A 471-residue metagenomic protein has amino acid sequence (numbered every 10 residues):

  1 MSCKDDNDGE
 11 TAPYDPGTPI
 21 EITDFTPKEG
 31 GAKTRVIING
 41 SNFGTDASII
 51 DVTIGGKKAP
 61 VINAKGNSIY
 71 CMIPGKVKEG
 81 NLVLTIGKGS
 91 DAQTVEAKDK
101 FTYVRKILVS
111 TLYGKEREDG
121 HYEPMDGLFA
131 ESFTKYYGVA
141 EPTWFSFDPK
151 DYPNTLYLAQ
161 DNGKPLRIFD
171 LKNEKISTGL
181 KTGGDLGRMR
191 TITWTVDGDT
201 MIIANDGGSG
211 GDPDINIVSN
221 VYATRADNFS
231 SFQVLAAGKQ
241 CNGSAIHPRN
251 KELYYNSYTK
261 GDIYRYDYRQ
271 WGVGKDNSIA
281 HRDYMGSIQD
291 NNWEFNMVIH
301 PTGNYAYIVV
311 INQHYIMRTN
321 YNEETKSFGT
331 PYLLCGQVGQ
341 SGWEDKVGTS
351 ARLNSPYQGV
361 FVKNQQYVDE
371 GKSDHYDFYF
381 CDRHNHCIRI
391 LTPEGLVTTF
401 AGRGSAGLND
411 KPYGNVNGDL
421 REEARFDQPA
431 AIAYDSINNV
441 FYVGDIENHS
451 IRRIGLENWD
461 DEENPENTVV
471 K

Functional and structural regions predicted by a protein language model:
K4-R117, T155-Y157, R167: Ser/Thr/Pro-rich low-complexity tracts
I38, R105-T143, N173-R190, D206-G211 (+5 more regions): Gly/Pro-rich loop segments of beta-rich domains
G87, K150, A159-N162, D197 (+11 more regions): Short loop/turn segments immediately following the C-termini of beta-strands
F145-F147, I192-W194, S244-I246, M297-I299 (+2 more regions): Hydrophobic core register within WD40 beta-propeller blades
Y152-N154, D197-T200, R249-K251, T302-N304 (+3 more regions): Short coil/turn segments that connect the beta-strands within blades of beta-propeller domains
K164-I168, P213-N220, G261-D267, H314-R318 (+5 more regions): A short loop-to-beta-strand structural motif that recurs across blades of beta-propeller domains
S355-L396: Loop/turn-rich, solvent-exposed surfaces of beta-rich toroidal or solenoidal domains
D427-K471: Blade-level signature of beta-propeller repeat domains, shared across WD40, Kelch, NHL, RCC1 and BNR/Asp-box propellers
